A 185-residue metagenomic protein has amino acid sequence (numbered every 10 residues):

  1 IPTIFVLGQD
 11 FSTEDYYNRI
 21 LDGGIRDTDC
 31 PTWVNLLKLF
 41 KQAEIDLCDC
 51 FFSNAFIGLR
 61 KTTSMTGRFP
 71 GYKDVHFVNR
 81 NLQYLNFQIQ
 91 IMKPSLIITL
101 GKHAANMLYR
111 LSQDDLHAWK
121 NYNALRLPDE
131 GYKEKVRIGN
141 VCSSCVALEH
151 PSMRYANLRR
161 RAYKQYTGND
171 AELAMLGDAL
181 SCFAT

Functional and structural regions predicted by a protein language model:
I1-P31, K38, E134-V141, S181-T185: Active-site and ligand/interface coordination hotspots across diverse enzymes and nucleic-acid-associated assemblies
I4-V6, D46-N54, L96-G101, A147: A structural signal for short, well-ordered beta-strand segments and their strand-loop junctions that often border
D10-E14, F56-R60, K102-N106, H150-R154: Short, solvent-exposed loop/turn segments at secondary-structure junctions
E14-T28, L59-V78: Surface-exposed cleft-lining segments at the edges of enzyme active sites
C30-Y72: Short, surface-exposed acidic-centric catalytic microdomains
E44, Q90-M92, I138-V141: Short, conserved loop/helix-junction motifs that constitute active-site signature segments in enzyme catalytic cores
M65-V78, L82-Q83, R110-T185: C-terminal capping/extension of enzyme domains
L85-A105: Proline-aspartate-enriched helix->loop->beta-strand connector
